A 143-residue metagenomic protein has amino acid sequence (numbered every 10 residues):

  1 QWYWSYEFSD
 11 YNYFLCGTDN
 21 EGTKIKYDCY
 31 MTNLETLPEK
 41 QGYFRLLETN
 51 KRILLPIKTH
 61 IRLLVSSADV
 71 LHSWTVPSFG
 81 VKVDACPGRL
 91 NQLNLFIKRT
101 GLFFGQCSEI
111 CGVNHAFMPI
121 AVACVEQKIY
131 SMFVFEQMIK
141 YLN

Functional and structural regions predicted by a protein language model:
Q1-N143: Non-transmembrane, membrane-proximal soluble domains of secreted or membrane proteins
